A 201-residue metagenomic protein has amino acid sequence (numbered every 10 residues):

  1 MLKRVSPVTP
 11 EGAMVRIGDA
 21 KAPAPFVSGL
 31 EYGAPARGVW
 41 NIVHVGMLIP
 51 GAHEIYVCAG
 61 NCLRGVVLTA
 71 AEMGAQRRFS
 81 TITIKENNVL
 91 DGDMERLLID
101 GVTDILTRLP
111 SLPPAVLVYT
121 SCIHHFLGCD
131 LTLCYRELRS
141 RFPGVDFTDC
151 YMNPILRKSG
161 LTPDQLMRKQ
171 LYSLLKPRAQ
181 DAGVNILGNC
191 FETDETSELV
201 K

Functional and structural regions predicted by a protein language model:
M1-K201: An N-terminal assembly and electron-transfer interface module characteristic of large anaerobic redox and radical
